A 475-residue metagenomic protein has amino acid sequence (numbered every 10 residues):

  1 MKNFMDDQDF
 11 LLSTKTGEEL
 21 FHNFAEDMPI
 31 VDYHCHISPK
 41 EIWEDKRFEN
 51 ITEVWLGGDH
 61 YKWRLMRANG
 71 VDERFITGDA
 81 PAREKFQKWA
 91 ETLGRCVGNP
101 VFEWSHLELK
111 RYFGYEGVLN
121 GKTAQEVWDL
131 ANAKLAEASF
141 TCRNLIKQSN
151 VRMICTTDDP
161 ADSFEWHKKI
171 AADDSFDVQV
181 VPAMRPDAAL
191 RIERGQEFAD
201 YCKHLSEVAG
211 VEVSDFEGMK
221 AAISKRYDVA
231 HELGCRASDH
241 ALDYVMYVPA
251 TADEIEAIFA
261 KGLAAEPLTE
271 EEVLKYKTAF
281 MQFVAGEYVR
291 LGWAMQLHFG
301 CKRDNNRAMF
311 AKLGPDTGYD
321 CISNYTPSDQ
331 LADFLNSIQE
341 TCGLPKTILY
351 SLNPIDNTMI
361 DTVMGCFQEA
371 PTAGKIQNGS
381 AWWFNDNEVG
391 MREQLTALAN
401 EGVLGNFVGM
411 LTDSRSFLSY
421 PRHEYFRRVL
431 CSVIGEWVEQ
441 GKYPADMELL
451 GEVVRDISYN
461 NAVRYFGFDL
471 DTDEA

Functional and structural regions predicted by a protein language model:
K2-L291, G343-P345, L349-I355, D361 (+1 more regions): Metal-cofactor-binding active-site regions of metalloenzymes
M246-K261, A279, L297, C301-M359: Catalytic core of soluble alpha/beta enzymes
A294: Residue-level detector of anion-binding/catalytic polar loops
